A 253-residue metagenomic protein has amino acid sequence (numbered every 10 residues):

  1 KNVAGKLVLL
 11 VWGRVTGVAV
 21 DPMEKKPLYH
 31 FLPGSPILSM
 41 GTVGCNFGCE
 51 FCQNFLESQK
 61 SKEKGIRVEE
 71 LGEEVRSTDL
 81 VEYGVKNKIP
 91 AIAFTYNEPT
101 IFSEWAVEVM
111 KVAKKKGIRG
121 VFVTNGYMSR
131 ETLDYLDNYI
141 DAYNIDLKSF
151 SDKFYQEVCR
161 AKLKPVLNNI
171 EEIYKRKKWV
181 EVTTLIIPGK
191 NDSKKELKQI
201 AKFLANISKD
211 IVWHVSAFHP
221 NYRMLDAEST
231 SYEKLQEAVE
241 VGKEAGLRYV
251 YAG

Functional and structural regions predicted by a protein language model:
K1-A19, K198-G253: A broadly conserved sequence feature marking short terminus-proximal activation segments in nucleic acid-centric
K1-T42, F55-Q59, K64: N-terminal [4Fe-4S]-dependent radical SAM core
G5-V8, G48-C49, F102-S103: Short active-site-adjacent helix-start/loop capping segments
H30, F122, Y249: Short glycine- and Lys/Arg-enriched binding-loop motifs that mark or flank ligand-binding interfaces
G34, G41-G44, Y96-N97, G126 (+3 more regions): Glycine-centered flexibility sites
I37-V43, F47-N87: Glycine-rich active-site/cofactor-binding loop and its immediate structural neighborhood
G72-T230: Conserved AdoMet/S-adenosylmethionine-binding subsite of the radical SAM
